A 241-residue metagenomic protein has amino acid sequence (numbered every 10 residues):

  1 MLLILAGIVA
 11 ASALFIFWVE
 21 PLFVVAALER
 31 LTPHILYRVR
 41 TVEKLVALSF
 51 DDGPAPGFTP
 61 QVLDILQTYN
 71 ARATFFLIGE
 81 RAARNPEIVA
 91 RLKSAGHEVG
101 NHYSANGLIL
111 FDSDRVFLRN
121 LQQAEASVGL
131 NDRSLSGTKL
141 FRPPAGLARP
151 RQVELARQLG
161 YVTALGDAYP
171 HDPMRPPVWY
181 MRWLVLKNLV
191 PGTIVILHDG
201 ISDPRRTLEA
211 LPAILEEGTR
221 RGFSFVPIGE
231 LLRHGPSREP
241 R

Functional and structural regions predicted by a protein language model:
M1-L36: N-terminal membrane-anchoring alpha-helices
A6-A10, E217-R241: Low-complexity, Gly/Ser/Thr/Pro-rich intrinsically disordered linker/tail segments
F23-D112, V116, Q122-Q123, S127-G129 (+3 more regions): Active-site beta->alpha N-cap acidic-glycine motif
A47, T74-F76, G100, R142 (+3 more regions): Structural detector of well-ordered beta-strand residues that form the stable sheet scaffold of enzyme domains
L77-A82, A105-L108, L147, Y169-D172 (+1 more regions): Short histidine/acidic/glycine/proline-rich micro-motifs that form metal- and phosphate-coordinating active-site loops
L110-S134, R142-P143, R151-A164, R182-V185: Soluble catalytic domains of enzymes that build or remodel membrane lipids, polysaccharides, and related
L147-N188, G222-H234: His/Asp/Glu-enriched short active-site or ligand-binding loop at hydrolase and phosphoryl-transfer sites
K187-G229: Catalytic grooves of carbohydrate-active enzymes
